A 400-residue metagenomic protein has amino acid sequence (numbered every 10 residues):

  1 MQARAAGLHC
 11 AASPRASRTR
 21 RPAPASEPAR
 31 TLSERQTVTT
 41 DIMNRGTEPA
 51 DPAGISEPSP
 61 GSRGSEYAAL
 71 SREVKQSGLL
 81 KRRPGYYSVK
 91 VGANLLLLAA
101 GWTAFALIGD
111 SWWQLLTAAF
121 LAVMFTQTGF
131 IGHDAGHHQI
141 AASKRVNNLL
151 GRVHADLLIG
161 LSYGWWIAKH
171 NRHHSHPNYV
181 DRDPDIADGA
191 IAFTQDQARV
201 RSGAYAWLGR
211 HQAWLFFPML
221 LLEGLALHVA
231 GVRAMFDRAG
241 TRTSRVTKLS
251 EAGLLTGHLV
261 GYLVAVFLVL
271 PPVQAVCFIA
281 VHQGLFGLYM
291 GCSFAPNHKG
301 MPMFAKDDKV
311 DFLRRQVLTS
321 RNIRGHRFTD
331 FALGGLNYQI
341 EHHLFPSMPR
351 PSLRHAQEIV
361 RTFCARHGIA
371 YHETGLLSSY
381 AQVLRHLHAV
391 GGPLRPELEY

Functional and structural regions predicted by a protein language model:
R35-G64, P177, R199-L215: Short, non-transmembrane cytosolic segments of multipass membrane proteins
P49-E73, M219-V229: Short, charged cytosolic
E73-G85, F236-R245: Short juxtamembrane and helix-loop transition motifs at transmembrane-helix boundaries in membrane proteins
R82-T128, A155-I159, Q212-L227, T243-S293: Alpha-helical bilayer-embedded segments of polytopic membrane proteins, i.e., transmembrane/intramembrane helices
F120-T241, A305-L394: Membrane-embedded catalytic scaffold of the fatty acid hydroxylase/desaturase
H282-A295, K299-G300, R361-A370: C-terminal, active-site-flanking charged/polar segments
